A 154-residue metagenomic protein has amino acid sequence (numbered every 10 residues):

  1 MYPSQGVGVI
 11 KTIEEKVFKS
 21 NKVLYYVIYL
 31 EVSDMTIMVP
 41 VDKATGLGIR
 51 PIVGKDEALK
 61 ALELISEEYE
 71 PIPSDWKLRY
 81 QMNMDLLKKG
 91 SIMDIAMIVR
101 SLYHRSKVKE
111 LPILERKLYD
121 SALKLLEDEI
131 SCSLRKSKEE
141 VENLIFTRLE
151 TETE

Functional and structural regions predicted by a protein language model:
M1-L47: A positional/architectural concept
D42-E154: Charge/polar-rich, low-complexity and marginally structured segments
